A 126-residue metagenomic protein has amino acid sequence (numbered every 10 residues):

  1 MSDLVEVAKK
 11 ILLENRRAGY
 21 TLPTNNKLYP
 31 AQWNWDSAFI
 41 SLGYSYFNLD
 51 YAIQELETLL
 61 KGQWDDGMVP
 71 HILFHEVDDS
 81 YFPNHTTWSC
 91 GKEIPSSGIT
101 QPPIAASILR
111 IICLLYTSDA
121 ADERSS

Functional and structural regions predicted by a protein language model:
M1-Q32, I53-Q54, T58, D66-I72: Low-complexity, Ser/Thr/Pro/Gly-enriched N-terminal "stalk/linker" regions
R16, P95-S96, E123: Short, intrinsically disordered low-complexity segments
Y20-A38, L42-Y46, F82-P102: Solvent-exposed loop and edge beta-strand segments that line ligand/cofactor-binding and catalytic clefts
Y44, L109, A121-D122: Generic short alpha-helical hydrophobic face used as a protein-protein interaction/packing hotspot
L49-L115: Helix-terminus loop motifs that line ligand-binding clefts
Y116-S126: Single conserved hydrophobic/aromatic residue that forms the stacking wall/gate of nucleotide- or nucleobase-binding
